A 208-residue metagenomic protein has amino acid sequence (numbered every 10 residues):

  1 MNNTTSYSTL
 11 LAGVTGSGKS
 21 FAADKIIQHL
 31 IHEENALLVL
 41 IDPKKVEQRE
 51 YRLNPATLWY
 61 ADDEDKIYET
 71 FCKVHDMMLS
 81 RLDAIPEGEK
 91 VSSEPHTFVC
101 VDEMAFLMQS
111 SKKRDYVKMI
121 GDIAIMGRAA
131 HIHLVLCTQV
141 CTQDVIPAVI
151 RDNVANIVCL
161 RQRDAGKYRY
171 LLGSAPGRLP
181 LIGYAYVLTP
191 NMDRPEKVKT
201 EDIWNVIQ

Functional and structural regions predicted by a protein language model:
M1-P86, E94-F98, A105-R163, L172 (+4 more regions): P-loop NTPase catalytic phosphate-binding loop
K167-R169: Conserved beta-strand-loop-alpha-helix hinge in the C-terminal portion of ABC ATPase nucleotide-binding domains
Y186-V187: C-terminal helical "lid" of AAA+/P-loop NTPase domains
